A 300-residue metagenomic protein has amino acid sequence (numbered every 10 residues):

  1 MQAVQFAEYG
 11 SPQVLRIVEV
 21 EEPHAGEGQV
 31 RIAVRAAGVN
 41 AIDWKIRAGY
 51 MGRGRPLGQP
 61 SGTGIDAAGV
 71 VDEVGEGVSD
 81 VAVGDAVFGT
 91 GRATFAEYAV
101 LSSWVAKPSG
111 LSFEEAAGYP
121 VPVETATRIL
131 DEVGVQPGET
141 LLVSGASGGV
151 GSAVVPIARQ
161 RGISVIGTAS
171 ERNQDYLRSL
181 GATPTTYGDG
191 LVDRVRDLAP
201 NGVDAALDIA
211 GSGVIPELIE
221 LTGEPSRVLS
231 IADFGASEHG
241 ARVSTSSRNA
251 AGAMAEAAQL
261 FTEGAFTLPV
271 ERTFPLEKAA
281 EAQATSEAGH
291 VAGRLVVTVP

Functional and structural regions predicted by a protein language model:
S11-V14, E19-A68: N-terminal glycine-rich beta->alpha transition that marks the start or flank of a dinucleotide-binding site
A68-G91: A glycine-/small-residue-rich N-terminal strand-loop-strand element that serves as the cofactor-binding glycine loop
A82, S109-S112, G134-T140: Short helix-loop-beta connector
Y119-G188: Mid-domain Rossmann-like dinucleotide-binding core that forms the NAD(H)/NADP(H) cofactor-binding site
R178, I209-P269, L276, V299-P300: Glycine-rich phosphate-binding loop and adjacent beta-alpha segment of Rossmann(oid) nucleotide-cofactor-binding
L191-N201: Short amphipathic alpha-helix with an adjacent loop that forms part of the alpha/beta core around
T267-P269, Q283-P300: C-terminal capping/lid region of NAD(P)-dependent oxidoreductase domains
